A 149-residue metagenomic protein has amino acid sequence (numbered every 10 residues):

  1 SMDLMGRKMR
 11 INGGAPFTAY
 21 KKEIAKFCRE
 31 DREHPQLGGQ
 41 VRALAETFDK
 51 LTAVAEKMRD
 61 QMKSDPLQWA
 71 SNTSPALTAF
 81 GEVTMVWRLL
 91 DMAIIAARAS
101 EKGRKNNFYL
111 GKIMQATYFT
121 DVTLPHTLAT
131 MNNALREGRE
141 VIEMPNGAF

Functional and structural regions predicted by a protein language model:
S1-M5: Extended, hydrophobic alpha-helical segments in both membrane/secreted and soluble proteins
K8-N12, E23-F149: C-terminal amphipathic alpha-helical interaction region
